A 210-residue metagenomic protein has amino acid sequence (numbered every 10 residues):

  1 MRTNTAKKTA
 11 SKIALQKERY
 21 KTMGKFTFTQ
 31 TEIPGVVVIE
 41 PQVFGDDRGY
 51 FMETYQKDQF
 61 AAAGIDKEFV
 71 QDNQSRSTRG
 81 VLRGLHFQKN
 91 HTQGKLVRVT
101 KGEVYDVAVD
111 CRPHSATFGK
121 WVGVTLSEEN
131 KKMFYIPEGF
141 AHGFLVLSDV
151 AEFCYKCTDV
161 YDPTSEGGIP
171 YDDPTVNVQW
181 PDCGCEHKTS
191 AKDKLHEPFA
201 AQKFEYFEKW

Functional and structural regions predicted by a protein language model:
N4, K8-T9, I13, K17: Polybasic, lysine-rich low-complexity intrinsically disordered segments
R19-E129, S148-V150, C157-W210: Non-catalytic, conserved peripheral segments adjacent to functional cores
V107, F134, H142-L147, Y155: Short beta-strand His + acidic residue motifs that chelate non-heme Fe in jelly-roll/DSBH and cupin folds
